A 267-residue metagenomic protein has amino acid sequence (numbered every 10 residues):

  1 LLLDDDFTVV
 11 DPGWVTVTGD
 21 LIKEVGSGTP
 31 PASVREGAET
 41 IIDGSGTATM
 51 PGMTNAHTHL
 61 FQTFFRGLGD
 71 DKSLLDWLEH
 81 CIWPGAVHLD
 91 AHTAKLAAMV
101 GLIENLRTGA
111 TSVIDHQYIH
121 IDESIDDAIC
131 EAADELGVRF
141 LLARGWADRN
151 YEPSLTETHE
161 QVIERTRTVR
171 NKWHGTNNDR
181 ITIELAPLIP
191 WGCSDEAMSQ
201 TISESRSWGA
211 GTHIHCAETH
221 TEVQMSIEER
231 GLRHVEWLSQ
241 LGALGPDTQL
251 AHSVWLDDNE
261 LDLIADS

Functional and structural regions predicted by a protein language model:
L1-L2: Beta-strand-rich structural segments
D5-M50: Histidine-rich, glycine-flanked metal-binding segment
V15, D20, G46, H57 (+6 more regions): Divalent metal-coordination and catalytic microenvironments
S33-D76, H80, M99, I103-R107: Replace "His-x-His-based motif
R66-V138, I163-N178: Alpha-helical scaffold segments that flank or form the walls of functional sites
I119, S124-W255, N259-L261: Metal-coordinating catalytic core of metallo-dependent amide/deamination hydrolases
